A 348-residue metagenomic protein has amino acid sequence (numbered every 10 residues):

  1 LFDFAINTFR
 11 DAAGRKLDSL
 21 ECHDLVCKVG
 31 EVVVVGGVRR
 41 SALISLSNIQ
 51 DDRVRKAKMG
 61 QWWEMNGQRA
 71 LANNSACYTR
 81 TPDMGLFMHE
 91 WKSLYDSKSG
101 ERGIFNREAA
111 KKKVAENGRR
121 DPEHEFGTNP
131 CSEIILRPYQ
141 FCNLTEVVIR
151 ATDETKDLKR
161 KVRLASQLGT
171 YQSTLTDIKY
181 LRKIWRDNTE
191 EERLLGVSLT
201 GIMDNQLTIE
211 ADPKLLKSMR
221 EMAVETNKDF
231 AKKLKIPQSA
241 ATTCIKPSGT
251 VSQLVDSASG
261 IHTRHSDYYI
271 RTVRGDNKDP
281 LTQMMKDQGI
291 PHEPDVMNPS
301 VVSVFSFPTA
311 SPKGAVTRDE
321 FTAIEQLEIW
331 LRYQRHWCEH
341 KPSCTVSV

Functional and structural regions predicted by a protein language model:
L1-A12, A211, L215-M222, I324: Glycine-rich and small/hydrophobic secondary-structure elements
L1-I149, D153: Active-site cavity-forming subdomains of large catalytic enzyme subunits
F4, L20, D24, K28 (+14 more regions): Generic recognition of stable, solvent-exposed alpha-helical segments in well-folded globular domains
I6, R10-G14, G30, V34-V38 (+6 more regions): Hydrophobic/aromatic-lined pockets within catalytic cores
T8-L20, A151-D157, K179-W185, Q206-L215: Inter-helical turn/loop segments and adjacent helix faces that build the functional surface of alpha-helical bundle
D24-V35, Q167-T176, D187-N205, I245-V251 (+1 more regions): Core structural elements
G37-T81, T176-R186, L199-P247: Internal maturation/activation junctions in enzymes
L94-D96, N106, K113-L181, N188-E191 (+2 more regions): Catalytic alpha/beta core of large soluble enzyme barrels
